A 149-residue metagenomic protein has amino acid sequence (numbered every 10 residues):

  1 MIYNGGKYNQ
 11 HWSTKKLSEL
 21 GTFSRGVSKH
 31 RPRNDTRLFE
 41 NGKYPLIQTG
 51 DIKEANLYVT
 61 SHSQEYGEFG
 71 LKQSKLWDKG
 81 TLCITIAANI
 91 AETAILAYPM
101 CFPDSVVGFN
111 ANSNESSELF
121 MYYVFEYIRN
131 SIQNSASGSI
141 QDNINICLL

Functional and structural regions predicted by a protein language model:
M1-H30: Non-catalytic DNA-recognition/assembly elements of restriction-modification systems
K16-T22, K53-T60, Q73-K79, I95-C101 (+1 more regions): Basic, amphipathic alpha-helical recognition segments used for DNA target recognition
S18-S24, R33-E68: DNA target-recognition patches
P32-N34, I95-L96: Short beta-alpha junctions and helix-cap segments that line functional grooves
E40-G42, W77-G80: Short, well-ordered loop/turn elements at secondary-structure boundaries
I84-T85: A generic structural signal for residues embedded in beta-strands
E92: Short glycine-rich, flexible loops that bind phosphorylated cofactors or substrates
